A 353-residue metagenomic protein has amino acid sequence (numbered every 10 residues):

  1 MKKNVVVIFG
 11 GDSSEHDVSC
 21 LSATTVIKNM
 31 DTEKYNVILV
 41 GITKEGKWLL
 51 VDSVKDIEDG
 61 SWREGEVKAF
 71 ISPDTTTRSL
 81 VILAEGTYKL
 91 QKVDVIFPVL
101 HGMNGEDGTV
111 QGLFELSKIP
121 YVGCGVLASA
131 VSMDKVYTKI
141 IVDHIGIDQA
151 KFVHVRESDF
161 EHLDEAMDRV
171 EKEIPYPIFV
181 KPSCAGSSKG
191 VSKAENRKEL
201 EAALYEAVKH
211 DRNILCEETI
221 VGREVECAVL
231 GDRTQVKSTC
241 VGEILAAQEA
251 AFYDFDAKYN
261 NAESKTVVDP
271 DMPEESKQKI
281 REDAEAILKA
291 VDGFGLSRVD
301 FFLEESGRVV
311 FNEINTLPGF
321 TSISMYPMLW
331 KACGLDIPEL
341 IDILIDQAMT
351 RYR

Functional and structural regions predicted by a protein language model:
M1-V122, V126-L127, V131-M133, Y137 (+2 more regions): ATP-binding N-terminal substructure of ATP-dependent carboxylate-amine bond-forming enzymes
V5-F9, S13-S14, C20-T24, K28 (+3 more regions): Active-site nucleotide/adenylate-binding loops and adjacent lid/helix of ATP-dependent enzymes
N36, P120, D148, N213 (+1 more regions): Residue-level detector of anion-binding/catalytic polar loops
G102, S188, A246, N315-L329: Glycine-rich phosphate/pyrophosphate-binding beta-alpha loops
D168, D269-D271, A290-V291, L303-E305 (+1 more regions): Peripheral (often C-terminal) accessory segments that flank ATP-dependent C-N-forming ligase machineries
S192-E282, L303-V310: Phosphate-binding site of ATP-dependent enzymes
E218, A228-V229, L288-F320, W330: Conserved metal-phosphate-binding beta-hairpin within the catalytic cores of diverse ATP-dependent phosphoryl-transfer
